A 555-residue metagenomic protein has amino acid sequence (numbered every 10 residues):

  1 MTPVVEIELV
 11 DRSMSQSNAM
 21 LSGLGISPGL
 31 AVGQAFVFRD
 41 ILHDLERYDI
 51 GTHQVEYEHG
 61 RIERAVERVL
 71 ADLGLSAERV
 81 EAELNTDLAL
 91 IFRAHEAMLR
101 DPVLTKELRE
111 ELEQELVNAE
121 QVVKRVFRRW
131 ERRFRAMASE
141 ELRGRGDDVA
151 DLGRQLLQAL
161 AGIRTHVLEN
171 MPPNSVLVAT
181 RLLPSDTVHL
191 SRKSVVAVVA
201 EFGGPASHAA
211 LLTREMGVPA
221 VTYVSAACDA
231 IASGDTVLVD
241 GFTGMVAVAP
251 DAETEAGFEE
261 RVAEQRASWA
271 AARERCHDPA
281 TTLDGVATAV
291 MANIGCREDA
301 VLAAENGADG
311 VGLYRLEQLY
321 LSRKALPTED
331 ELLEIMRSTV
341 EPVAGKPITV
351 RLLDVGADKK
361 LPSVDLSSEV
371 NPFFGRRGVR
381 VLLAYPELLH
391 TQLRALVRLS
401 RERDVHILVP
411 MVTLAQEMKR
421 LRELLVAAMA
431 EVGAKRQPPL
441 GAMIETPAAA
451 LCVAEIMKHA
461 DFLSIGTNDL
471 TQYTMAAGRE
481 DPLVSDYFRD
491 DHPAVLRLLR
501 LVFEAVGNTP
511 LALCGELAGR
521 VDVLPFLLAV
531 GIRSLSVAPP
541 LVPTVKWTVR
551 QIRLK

Functional and structural regions predicted by a protein language model:
M1-P342, I348-V355, V381, Y385 (+6 more regions): Non-catalytic, soluble scaffold/interaction modules
A270-K555: Conserved alpha/beta-domain cores
